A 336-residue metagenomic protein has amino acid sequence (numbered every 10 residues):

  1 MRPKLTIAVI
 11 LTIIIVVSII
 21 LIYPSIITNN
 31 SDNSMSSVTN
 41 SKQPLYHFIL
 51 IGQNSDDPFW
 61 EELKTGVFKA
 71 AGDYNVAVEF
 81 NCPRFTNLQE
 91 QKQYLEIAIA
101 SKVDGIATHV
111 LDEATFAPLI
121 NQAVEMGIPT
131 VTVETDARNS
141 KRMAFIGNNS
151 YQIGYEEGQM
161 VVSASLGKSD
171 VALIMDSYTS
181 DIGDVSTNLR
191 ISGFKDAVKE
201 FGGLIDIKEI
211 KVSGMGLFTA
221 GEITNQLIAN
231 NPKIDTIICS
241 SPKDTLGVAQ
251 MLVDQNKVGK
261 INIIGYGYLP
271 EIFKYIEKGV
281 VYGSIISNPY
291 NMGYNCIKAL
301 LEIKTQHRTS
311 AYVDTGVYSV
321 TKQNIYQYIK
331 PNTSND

Functional and structural regions predicted by a protein language model:
Y23-N29, I182, N291-D336: Hinge/cleft segment of the Venus flytrap/periplasmic-binding protein
H47-T65, A70, E79-Q93, S101 (+3 more regions): Extracytoplasmic "Venus flytrap"
F59-Y74, I153-E157, D184-I205, T219 (+4 more regions): Short, solvent-exposed amphipathic alpha-helices that sit in or adjacent to ligand/effector-binding or catalytic
A71-N87, D170-L173, K195-L217, V313-G316: Short beta-strand elements in bilobed, periplasmic/extracellular small-molecule ligand-binding domains
V78-S101, E209-N230, T245-G247: Structural motif
T108-E125, F194, V212-I272: Hydrophobic alpha-helical
T115-Q152, D176, L269-E277: Flexible loop/hinge segments that line or gate small-molecule binding clefts
I146-V171, T219-G221, I272, N288-T305: Hydrophobic alpha-helical segments within soluble ligand-binding/sensing domains
